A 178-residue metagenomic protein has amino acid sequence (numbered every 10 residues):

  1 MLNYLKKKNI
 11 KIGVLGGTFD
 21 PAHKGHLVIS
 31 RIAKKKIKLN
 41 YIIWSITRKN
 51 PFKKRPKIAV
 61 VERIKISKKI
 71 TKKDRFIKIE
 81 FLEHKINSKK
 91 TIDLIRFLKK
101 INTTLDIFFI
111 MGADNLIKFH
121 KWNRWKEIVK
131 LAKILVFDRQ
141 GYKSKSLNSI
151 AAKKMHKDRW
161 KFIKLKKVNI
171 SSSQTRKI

Functional and structural regions predicted by a protein language model:
M1-I178: Nucleotidyltransferase catalytic core that binds NTPs
